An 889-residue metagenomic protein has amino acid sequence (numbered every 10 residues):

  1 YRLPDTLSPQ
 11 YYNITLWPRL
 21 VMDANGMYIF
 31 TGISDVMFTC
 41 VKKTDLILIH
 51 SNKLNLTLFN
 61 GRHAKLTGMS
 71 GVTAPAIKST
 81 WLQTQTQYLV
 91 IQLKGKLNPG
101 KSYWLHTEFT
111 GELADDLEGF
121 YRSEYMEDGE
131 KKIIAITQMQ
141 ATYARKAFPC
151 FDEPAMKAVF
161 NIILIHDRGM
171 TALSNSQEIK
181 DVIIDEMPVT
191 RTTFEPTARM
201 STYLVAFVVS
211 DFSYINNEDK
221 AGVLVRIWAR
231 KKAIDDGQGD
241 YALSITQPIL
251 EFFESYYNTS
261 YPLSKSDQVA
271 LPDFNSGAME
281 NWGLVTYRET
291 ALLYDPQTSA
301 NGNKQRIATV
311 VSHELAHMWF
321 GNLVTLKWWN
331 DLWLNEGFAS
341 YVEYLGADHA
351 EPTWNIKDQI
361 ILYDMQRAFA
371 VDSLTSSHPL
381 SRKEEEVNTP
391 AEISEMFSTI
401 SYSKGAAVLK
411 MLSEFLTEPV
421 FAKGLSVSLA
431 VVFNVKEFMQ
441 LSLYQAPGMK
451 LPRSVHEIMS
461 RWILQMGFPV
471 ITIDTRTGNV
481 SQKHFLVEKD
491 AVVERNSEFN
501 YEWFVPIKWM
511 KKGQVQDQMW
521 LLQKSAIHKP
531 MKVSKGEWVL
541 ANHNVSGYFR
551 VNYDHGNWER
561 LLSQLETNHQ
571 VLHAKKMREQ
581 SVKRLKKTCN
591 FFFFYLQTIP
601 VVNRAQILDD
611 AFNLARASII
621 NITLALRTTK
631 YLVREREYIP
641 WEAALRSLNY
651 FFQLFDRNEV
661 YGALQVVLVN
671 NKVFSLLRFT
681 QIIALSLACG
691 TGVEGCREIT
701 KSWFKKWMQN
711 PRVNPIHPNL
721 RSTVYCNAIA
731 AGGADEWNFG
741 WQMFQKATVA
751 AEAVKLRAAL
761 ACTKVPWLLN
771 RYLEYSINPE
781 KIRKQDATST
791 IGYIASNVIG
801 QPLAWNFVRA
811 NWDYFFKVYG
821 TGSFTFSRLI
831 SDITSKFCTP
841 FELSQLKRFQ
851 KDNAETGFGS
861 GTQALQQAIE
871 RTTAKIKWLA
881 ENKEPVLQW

Functional and structural regions predicted by a protein language model:
Y1-I33, L66, G71, D128-I134 (+2 more regions): N-terminal, polar/Ser/Thr-rich
Y1-T6, P99, H106-F160, S210-I215 (+2 more regions): Glycine/proline-rich low-complexity spacer/linker segments in large multi-domain proteins
G32-F38, L93-G95, K101-D115, F160-R168 (+3 more regions): Short, hydrophobic/aromatic-enriched beta-strand segments in well-ordered soluble domains
N55-A64, L451-H456, R461, M466-S546: Beta-strand-rich binding/interaction modules
N55-E127, K529-V533: A surface-exposed beta-strand-loop module
Q85-L89, I134-I136, F194, K220 (+8 more regions): Hydrophobic alpha-helical and helix-loop surface patches within well-folded domains that function as non-catalytic
E118-G222, E251, G513, D517-S534 (+1 more regions): Structured beta-strand-rich cores of soluble
M365, A370-S373, G405, D474 (+3 more regions): Long, ordered, helix-rich scaffold segments
